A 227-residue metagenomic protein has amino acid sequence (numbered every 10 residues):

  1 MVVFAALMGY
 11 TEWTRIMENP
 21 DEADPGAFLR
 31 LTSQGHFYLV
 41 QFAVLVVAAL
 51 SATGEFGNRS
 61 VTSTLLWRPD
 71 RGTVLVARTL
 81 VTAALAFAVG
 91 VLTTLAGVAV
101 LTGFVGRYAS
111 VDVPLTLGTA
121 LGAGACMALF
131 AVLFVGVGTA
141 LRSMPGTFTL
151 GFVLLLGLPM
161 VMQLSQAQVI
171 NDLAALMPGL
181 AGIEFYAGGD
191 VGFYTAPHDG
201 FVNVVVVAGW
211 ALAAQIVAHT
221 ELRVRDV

Functional and structural regions predicted by a protein language model:
M1-S51, L75-R142, P159-M162, I183-G209 (+2 more regions): Secretory targeting signals
V46-W67, G72, T79: Transmembrane helix boundary and interhelical loop/hinge segments in multi-pass membrane proteins
E55, A140, L176: Conserved catalytic core of Hanks-type protein kinase domains
V61, V74, G146-F148: Alpha-helical transmembrane segments and their helix-entry boundary regions
P69-D70, R142-M144: Short loop-to-helix capping motifs
M144-L180: Transmembrane helix segments
L222-V227: Short cytosolic juxtamembrane segments of multi-pass membrane proteins
